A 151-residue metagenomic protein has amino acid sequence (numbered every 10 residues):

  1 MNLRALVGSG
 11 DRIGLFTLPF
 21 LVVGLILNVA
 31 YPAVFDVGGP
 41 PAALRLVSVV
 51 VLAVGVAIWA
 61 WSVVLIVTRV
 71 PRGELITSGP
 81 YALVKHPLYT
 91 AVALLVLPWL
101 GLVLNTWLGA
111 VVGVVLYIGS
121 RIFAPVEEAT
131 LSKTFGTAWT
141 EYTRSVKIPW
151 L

Functional and structural regions predicted by a protein language model:
M1-T77, A91-L151: Membrane-anchoring alpha-helices and their flanking helix-loop junctions
A82-A93: Membrane-interface loop-to-helix entry segments
